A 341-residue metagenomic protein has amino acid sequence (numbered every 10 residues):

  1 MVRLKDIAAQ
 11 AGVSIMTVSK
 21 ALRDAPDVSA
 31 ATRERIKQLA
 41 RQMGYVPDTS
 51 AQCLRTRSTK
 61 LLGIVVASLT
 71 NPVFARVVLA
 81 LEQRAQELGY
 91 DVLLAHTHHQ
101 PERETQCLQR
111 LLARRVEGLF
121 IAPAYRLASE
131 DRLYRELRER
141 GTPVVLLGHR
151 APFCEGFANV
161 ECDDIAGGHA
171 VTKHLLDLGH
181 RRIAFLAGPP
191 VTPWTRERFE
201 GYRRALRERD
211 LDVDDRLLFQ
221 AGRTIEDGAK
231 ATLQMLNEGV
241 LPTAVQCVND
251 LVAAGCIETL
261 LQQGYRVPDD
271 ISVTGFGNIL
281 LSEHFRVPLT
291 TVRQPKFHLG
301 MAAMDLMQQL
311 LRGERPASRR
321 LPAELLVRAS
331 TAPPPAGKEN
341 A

Functional and structural regions predicted by a protein language model:
M1, Q42, A80-Y90, Q109-R115 (+2 more regions): Bacterial carbohydrate/catabolite-sensing allosteric modules
M1-S58, K338-A341: N-terminal helix-turn-helix DNA-binding module of bacterial transcription factors
D6, D24, Q100, D163-D164 (+1 more regions): Acidic/polar helix N-cap motif
K20, D24, N71, A124 (+1 more regions): Short, conserved catalytic or interaction motifs in soluble domains
K20, I64-V66, L94, P123 (+2 more regions): Short glycine-centered, acidic/aromatic-flanked micro-motifs in structured strand/loop junctions that mark active-site
E34, Y45-I121, E200-R203, R207 (+1 more regions): Amphipathic helical "hinge" segments at domain boundaries
H98-P101, A124-A128, L251: Short beta->alpha connector loops
